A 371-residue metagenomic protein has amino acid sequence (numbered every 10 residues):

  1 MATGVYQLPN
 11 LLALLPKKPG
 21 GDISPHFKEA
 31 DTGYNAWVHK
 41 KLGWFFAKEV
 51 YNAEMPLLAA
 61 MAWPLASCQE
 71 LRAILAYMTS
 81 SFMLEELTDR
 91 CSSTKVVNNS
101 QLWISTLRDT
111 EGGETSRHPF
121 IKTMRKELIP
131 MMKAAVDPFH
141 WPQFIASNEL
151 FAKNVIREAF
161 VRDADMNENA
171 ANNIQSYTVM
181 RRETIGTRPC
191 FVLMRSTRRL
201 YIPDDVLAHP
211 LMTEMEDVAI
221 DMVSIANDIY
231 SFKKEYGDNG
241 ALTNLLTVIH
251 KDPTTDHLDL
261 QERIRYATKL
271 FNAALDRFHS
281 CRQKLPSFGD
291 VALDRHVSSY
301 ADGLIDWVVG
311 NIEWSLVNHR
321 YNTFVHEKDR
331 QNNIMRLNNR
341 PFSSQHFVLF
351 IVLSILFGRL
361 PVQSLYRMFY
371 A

Functional and structural regions predicted by a protein language model:
M1-A371: Alpha-helical, largely C-terminal catalytic domains that coordinate divalent metal ions via clustered Asp/Glu/His
